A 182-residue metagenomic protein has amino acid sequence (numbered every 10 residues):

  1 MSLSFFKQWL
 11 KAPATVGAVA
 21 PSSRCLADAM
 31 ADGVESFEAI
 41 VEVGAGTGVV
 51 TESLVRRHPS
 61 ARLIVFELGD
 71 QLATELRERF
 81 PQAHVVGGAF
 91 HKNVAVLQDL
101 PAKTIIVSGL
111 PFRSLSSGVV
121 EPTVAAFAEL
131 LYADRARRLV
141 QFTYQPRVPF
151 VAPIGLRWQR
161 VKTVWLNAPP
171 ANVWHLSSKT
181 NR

Functional and structural regions predicted by a protein language model:
M1-E35: S-adenosyl-L-methionine
F37-G46: Conserved class I S-adenosyl-L-methionine
G48-E52: Glycine-rich SAM-binding Motif I of class I
R62-E67: Conserved SAM-binding motif I beta-strand of class I
L72-Q98: S-adenosyl-L-methionine
S114-A126: A short, conserved alpha-helix within the catalytic core of class I
A133-Y144: Conserved beta-strand signature within the Rossmann-like core of class I S-adenosyl-L-methionine
Q145-T180: Active-site capping/gating segments
